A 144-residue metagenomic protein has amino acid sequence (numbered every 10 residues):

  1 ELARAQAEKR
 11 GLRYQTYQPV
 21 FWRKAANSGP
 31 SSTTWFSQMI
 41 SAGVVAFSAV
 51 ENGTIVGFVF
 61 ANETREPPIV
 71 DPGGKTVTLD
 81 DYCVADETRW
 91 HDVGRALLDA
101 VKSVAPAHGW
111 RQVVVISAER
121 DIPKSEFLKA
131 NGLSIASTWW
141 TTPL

Functional and structural regions predicted by a protein language model:
A7-T34: Conserved GNAT-fold acetyl-CoA-binding loop/helix
N27-S48, T78: A short helix-loop-beta-strand connector motif used in the catalytic cores of GNAT acetyltransferases and, in some
A42, V59-P68: A conserved beta-strand-loop-helix scaffold within acyl/acetyltransferase catalytic domains
S48, T54-E63, T78, C83: Conserved beta-strand in the GNAT
R65-L79, R89, I135-S137: A conserved beta-turn-beta hairpin within the catalytic core of GNAT-like acetyltransferases that forms part
E66, I116-A118, S125, K129 (+1 more regions): Conserved catalytic-core motifs of GNAT/GCN5-like acyltransferases
D81-V84, W90-S103, A130: Conserved acetyl-CoA-binding loop-helix of GNAT-fold acetyltransferases
A105-S117: Conserved GNAT acetyl-CoA-binding A-motif
